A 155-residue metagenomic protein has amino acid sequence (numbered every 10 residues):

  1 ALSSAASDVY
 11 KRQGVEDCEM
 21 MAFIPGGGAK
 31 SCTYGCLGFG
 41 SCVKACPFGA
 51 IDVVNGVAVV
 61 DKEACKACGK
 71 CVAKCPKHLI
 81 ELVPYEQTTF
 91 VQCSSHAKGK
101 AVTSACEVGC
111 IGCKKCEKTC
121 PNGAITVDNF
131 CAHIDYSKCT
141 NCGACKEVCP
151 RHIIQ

Functional and structural regions predicted by a protein language model:
A1-A6, Y10: Single conserved hydrophobic/aromatic residue that forms the stacking wall/gate of nucleotide- or nucleobase-binding
R12-A50: Glycine-rich active-site/cofactor-binding loop and its immediate structural neighborhood
E16, F23-A29, N55-V57, T89-Q92 (+1 more regions): Short Cys/His-rich Zn2+-coordinating modules
C18-F23, S94-S95, G99, T103-S104 (+3 more regions): Mobile acidic interaction elements
S41-V59, K66, K70-Q87, E107 (+3 more regions): Iron-sulfur cluster-binding cysteine motifs and their immediate structural context in ferredoxin-like electron-transfer
L82-K100: Solvent-exposed, charged amphipathic helical/linker segments at domain boundaries
